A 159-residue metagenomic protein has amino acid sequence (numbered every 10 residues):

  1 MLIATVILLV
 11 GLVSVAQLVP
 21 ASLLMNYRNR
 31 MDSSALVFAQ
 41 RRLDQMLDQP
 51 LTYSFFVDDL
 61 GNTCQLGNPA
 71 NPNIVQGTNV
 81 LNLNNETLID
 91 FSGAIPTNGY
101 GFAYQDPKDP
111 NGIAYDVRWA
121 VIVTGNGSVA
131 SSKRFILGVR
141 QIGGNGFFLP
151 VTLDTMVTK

Functional and structural regions predicted by a protein language model:
M1-Q40: Aliphatic-rich helix starts adjacent to a transmembrane/signal segment
R30-S33, V37-K159: Low-complexity, Gly/Pro-rich coil/beta segments used as flexible assembly/activation regions
